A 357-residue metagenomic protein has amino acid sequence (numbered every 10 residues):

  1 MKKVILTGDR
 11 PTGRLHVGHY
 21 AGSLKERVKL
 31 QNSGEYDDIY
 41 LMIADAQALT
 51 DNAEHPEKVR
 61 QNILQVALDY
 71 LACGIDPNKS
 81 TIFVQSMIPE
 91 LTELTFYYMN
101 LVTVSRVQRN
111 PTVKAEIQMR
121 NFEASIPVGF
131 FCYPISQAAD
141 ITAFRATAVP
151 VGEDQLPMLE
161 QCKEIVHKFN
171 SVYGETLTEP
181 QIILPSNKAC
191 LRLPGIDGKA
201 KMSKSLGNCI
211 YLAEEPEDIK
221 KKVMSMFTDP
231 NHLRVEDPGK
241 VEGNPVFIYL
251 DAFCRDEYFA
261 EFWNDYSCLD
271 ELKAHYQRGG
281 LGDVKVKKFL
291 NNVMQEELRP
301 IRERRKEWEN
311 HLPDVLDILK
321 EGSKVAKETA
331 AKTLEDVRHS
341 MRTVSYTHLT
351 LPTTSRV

Functional and structural regions predicted by a protein language model:
K2-A139, E257-A260, E296-L298, R302 (+1 more regions): N-terminal Rossmann-like or analogous alpha/beta NTP/dinucleotide-binding catalytic cores that position adenine
H16, C268-L281, R299-V325, T329 (+1 more regions): Short His/Asp/Glu-rich catalytic/ion-coordination signatures at enzyme active sites or charged loops
E26-K29, S33, I165-V172, T350: Active-site catalytic microenvironments for nucleophilic, acid-base chemistry
Q61-Q65, D69, Q161-E164, F289-E296 (+1 more regions): A non-catalytic, amphipathic alpha-helix used as a structural packing/dimerization or gating element in enzyme scaffolds
K114-Q295: Active-site cores that bind ATP or allylic diphosphates and position pyrophosphate for catalysis
T347-T353: Conserved small/polar residues in nucleotide/adenosyl-binding loops
